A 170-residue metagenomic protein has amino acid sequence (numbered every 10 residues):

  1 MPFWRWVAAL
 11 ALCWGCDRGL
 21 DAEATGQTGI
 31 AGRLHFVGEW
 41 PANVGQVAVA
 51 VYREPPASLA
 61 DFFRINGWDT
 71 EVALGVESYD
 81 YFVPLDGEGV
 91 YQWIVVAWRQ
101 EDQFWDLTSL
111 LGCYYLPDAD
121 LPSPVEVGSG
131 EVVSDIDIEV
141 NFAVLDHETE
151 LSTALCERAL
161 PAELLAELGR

Functional and structural regions predicted by a protein language model:
M1-G15: Sec-dependent bacterial lipoprotein signal peptides
C16-G29: Beta-strand-rich domain onsets/edges
T28-F36, V49: A short, amphipathic beta-strand motif
E39-I65, P161-L165: Short, ordered, surface-exposed loop/turn motifs in non-cytosolic proteins
P56-Y91: Tryptophan-paired
V83, G87-L107: A short, solvent-exposed beta-strand micro-motif common in secreted/extracellular proteins
R99-D146: Structured interaction patches on ligand/partner-binding surfaces of diverse proteins
D146-R170: Short, low-complexity, Pro/Ser/Thr/Gly-rich segments in the mature regions of secreted, periplasmic
